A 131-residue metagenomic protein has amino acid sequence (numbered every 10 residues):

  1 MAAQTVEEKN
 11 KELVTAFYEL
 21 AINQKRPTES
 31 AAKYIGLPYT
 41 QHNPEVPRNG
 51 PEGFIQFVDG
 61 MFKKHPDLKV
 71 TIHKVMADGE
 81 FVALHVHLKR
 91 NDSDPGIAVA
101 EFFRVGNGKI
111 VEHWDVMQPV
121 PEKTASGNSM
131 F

Functional and structural regions predicted by a protein language model:
M1-F131: C-terminal and inter-domain tail/linker signature
